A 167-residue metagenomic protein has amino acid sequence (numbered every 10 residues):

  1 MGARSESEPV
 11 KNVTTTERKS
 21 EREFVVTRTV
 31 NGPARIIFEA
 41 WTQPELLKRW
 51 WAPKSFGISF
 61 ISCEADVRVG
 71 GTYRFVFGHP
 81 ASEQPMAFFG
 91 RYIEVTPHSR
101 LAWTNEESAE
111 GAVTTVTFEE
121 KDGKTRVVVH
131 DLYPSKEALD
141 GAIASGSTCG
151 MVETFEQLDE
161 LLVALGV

Functional and structural regions predicted by a protein language model:
M1-G57: Hydrophobic ligand-binding cavity/cleft-lining segments
A3-R4, E23, A102-E153: Beta-strand/loop substructures that line and gate deep hydrophobic ligand-binding cavities in soluble
E21-T27, I36, T72, A87 (+3 more regions): Intrinsic-disorder/low-complexity, polar/charged segments enriched in Ser/Thr/Lys/Arg/Asp/Glu/Gln
A34-R35, D66-R68, I93-S99, T117-R126: A short, structured loop/turn motif at beta-sheet edges
I37, L47, Y73-F75, Y92 (+4 more regions): Hydrophobic pocket/interface hotspot
S59-T104: Glycine-rich portal/gate segments that line the openings of hydrophobic small-molecule binding cavities
L162-V167: Short, highly charged C-terminal tails/helix-capping segments
